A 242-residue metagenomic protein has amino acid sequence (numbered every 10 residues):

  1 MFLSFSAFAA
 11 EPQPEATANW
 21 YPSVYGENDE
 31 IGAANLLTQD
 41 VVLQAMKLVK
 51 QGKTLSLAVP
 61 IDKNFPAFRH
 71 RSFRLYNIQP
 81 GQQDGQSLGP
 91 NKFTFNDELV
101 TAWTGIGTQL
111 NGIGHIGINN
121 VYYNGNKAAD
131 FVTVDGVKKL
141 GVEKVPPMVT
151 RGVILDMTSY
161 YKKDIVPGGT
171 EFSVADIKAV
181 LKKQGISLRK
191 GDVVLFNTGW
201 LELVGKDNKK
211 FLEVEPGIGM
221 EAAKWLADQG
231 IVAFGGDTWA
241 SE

Functional and structural regions predicted by a protein language model:
S4-S6: N-terminal signal peptide c-region/cleavage motif recognized by signal peptidases
A10-E242: Active-/binding-site microenvironments in catalytic and ligand-binding cores
